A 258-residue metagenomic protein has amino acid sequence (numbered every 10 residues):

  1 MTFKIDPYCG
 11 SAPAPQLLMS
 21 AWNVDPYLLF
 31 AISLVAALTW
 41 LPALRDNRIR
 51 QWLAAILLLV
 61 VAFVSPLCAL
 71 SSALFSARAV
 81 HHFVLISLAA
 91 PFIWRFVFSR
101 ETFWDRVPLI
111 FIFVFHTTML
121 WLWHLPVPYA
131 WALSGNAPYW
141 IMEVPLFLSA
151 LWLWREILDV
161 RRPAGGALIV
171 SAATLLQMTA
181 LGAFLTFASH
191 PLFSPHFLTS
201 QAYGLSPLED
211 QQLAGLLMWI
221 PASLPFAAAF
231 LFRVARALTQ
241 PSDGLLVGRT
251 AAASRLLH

Functional and structural regions predicted by a protein language model:
M1-H258: Alpha-helical membrane segments of multi-pass proteins
